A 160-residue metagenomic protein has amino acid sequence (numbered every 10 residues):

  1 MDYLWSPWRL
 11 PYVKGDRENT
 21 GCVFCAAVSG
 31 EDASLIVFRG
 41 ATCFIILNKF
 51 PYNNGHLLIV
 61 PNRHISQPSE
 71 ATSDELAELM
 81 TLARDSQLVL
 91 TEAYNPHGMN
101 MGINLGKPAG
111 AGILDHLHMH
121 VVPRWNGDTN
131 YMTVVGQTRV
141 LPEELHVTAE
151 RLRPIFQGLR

Functional and structural regions predicted by a protein language model:
M1-R160: HIT superfamily nucleotide-processing domains
